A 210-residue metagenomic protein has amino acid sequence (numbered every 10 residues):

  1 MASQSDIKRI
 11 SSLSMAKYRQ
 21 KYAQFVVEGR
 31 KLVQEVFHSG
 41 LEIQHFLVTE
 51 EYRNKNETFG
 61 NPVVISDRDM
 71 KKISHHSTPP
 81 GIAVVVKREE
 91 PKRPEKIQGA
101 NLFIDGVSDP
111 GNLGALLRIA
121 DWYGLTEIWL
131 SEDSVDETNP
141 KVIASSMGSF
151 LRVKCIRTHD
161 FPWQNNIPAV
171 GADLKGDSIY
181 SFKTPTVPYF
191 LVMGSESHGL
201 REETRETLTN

Functional and structural regions predicted by a protein language model:
M1-R53, S134-D136: Boundary-proximal intrinsically disordered activation/regulatory segments immediately upstream of a helical core
R30, T49-N54, E89, H159-F161 (+2 more regions): Short, polar loop motifs at secondary-structure junctions
H38, E89, P94-G176: RNA substrate-binding interface of SAM-dependent RNA methyltransferases
R53-G60, R93-K96, P162-N165, F182 (+1 more regions): Short loop/helix-cap segments at secondary-structure boundaries that form the rim of catalytic
G60-P91: Glycine/small-residue-rich loop that forms an oxyanion/phosphate-binding "nest" at active or ligand-binding sites
I82, S145-S149, P188-Y189: Short, hinge-like loop/turn segments at secondary-structure boundaries
V170-N210: Active-site/ligand-binding-proximal alpha/beta "capping" segment
